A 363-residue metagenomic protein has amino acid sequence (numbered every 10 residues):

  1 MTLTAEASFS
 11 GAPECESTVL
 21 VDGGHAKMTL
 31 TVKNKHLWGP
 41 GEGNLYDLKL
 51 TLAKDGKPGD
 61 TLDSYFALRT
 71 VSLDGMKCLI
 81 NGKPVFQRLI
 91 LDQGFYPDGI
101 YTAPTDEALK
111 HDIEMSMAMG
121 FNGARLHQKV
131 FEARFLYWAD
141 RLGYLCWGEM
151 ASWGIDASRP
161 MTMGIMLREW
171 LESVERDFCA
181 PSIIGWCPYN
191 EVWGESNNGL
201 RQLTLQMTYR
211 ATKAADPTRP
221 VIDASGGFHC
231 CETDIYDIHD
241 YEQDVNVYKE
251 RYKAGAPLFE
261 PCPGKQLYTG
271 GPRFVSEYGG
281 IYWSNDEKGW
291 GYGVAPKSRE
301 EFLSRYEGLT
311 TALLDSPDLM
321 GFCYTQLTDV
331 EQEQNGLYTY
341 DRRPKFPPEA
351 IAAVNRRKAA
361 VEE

Functional and structural regions predicted by a protein language model:
M1-A133, W138, L142-G143, E169 (+8 more regions): Secreted/periplasmic carbohydrate-active enzymes, especially glycoside hydrolases
S72-M76, F131-L136, S158-R176, S225 (+1 more regions): Alpha-helical scaffolding within the catalytic cores of extracellular/periplasmic polymer-degrading hydrolases
Q87-R88, G148-R168: Active-site-adjacent "subsite" loops/lids of carbohydrate-active enzymes
G99, G148-E149, I155, Y282-E287: Short acidic/His/Gly/Ser-rich catalytic and metal-binding motifs that mark active-site loops of diverse hydrolases
V130-E132, S152-G154, E191-V192, G227-F228 (+2 more regions): Active-site-proximal loop/turn and secondary-structure-junction residues that shape catalytic pockets, frequently
G143-M150, D237-D240: Short hydrophobic/aromatic-enriched beta-strand-loop microsegments
S158-A180, C187-Y189, C262, Y268 (+1 more regions): Ligand-binding grooves and catalytic loops that recognize ribose/phosphate and carbohydrate rings, and esterified lipid
V192-W193, Q202-L314: Extracellular glycoside hydrolase catalytic/binding regions
